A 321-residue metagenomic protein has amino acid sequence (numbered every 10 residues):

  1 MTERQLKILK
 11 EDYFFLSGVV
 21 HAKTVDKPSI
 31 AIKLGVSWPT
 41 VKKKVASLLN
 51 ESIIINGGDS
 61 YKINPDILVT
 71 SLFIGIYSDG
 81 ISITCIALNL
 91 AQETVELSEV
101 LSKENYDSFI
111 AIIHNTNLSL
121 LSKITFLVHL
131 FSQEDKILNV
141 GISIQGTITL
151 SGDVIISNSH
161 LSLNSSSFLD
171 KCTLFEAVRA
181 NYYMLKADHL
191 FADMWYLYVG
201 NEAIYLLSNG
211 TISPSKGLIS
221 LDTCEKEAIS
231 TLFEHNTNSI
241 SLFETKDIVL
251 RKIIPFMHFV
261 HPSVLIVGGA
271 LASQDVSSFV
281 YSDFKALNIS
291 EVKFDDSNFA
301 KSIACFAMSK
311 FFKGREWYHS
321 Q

Functional and structural regions predicted by a protein language model:
M1-G57, K62-T70, I74-V100, N105-S108 (+5 more regions): ATP-binding/phosphotransfer module of carbohydrate and carboxylate kinases, centering on a glycine-rich
G75-I76, A87-N89, I137-S230, M308-Q321: Phosphate-binding/catalytic loop of phosphoryl-transfer enzymes
K136-I137, P262: Local beta-strand N-terminus motif with an aromatic residue
